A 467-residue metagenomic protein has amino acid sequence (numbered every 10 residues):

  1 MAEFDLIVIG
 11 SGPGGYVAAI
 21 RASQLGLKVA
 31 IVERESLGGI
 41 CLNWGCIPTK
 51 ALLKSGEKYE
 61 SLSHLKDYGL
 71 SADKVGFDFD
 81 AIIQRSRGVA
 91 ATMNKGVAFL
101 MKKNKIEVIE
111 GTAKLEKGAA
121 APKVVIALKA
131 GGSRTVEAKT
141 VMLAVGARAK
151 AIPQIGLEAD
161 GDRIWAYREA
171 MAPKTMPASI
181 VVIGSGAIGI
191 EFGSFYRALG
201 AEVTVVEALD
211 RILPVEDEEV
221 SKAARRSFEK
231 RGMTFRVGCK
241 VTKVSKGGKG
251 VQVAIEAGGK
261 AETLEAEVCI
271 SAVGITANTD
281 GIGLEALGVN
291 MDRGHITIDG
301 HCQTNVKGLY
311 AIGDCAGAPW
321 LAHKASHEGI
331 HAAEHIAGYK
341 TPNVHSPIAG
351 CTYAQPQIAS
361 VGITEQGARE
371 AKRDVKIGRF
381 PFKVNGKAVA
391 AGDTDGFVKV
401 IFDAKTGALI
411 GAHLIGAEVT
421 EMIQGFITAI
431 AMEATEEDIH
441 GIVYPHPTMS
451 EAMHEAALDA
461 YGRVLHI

Functional and structural regions predicted by a protein language model:
M1-G12, M176-G186: Beta1/beta-strand and adjacent pyrophosphate-binding region of the FAD-binding site in flavoprotein oxidoreductases
A2-F4, I20-L27, V32-M176, T204 (+6 more regions): Glycine-rich flavin
I7-G14, I20-E35, I40, I47 (+3 more regions): Flexible, glycine-rich terminal cap/loop adjacent to redox cofactors in electron-transfer oxidoreductases
I7-I9, A113, T135-G146, V182-I183 (+4 more regions): Short hydrophobic core segments
G15, G189-I190: N-terminal Rossmann-fold NAD(P) dinucleotide-binding loop
A19, S23, G193, R197-A198: Gly/Ala-rich phosphate-binding loop of Rossmann-like dinucleotide-binding domains, activating on the conserved
E158-M176, T263-I336, N343: FAD-site-proximal beta/loop scaffold in flavoenzymes
